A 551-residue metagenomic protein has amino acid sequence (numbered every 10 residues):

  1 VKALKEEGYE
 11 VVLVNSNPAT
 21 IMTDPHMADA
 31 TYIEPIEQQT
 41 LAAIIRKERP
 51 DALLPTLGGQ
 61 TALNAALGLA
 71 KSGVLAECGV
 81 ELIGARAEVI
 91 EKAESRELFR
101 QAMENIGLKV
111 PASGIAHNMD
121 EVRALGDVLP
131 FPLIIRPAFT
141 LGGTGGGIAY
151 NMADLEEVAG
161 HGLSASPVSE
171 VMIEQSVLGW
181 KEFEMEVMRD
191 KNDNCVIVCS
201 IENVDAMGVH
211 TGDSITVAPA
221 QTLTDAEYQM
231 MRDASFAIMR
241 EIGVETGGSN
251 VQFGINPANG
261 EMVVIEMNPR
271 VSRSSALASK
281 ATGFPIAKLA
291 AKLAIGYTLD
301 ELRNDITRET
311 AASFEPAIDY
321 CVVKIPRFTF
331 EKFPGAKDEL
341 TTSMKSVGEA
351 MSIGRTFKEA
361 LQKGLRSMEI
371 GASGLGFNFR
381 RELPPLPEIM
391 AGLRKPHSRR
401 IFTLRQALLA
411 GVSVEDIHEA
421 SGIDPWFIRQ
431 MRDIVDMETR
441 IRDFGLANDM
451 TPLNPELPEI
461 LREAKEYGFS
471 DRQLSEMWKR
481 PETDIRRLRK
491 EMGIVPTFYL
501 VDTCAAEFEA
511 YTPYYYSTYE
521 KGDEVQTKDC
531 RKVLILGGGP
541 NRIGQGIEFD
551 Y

Functional and structural regions predicted by a protein language model:
V1-I21, M27-Q38, R46-P50, T61 (+9 more regions): ATP-dependent carboxylate activation and anion-phosphoryl transfer catalytic cores that bind Mg-ATP to form
V1-L108, H117-A124, F379, R487-K490 (+1 more regions): ATP-binding N-terminal substructure of ATP-dependent carboxylate-amine bond-forming enzymes
A112, L133, V171-I173: A short linear hydrophobic-aromatic micro-motif
V128-A138: Conserved anion/nucleotide-ligand pocket segment
I428, I485-R486: Helix-turn-helix DNA-binding helix
Y467, Q473-M477: Extended, domain-scale alpha-helical bundle/helix-rich regions
E482, P496-F498: Long amphipathic alpha-helical scaffold segments
